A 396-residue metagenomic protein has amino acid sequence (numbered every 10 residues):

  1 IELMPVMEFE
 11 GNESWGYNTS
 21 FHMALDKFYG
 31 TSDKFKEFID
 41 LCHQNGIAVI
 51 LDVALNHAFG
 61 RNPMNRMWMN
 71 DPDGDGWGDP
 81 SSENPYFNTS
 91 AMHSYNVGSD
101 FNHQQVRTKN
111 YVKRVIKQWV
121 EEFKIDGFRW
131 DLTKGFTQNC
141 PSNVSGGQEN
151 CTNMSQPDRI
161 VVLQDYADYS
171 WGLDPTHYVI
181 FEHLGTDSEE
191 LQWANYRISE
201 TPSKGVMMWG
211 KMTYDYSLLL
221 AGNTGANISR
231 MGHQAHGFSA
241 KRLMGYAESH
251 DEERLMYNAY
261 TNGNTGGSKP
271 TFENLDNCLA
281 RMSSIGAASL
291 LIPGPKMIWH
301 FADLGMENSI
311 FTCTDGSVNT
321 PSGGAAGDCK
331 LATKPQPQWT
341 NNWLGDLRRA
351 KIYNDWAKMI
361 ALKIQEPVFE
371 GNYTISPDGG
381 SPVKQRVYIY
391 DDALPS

Functional and structural regions predicted by a protein language model:
I1-S155, Y166-D174: Substrate-binding/active-site clefts of carbohydrate-active enzymes
N12-F21, V144, A259, T314-N319 (+1 more regions): Active-site His/acidic residue clusters
G30, K34, R107-V112, D158-V162 (+2 more regions): Soluble or luminal CAZymes and related metallo-dependent hydrolases
N62-M69, C140-P141, L191-I198, I310-S317: Histidine/acidic-residue-rich catalytic or RNA/ligand-binding cores of hydrolases and nuclease-related proteins
D71-H103, M244-Y246, R254-D276, T320-Q336: Glycan-binding loop/region signatures in secreted carbohydrate-active enzymes
N102-Q105, E149-S155, G267-N277, Q338-A350: Active-site rim elements
K124, N150, P157-E307, F311 (+5 more regions): Conserved alpha/beta catalytic core and glycan-binding cleft of carbohydrate-active enzymes
P293, A332-V383: Aromatic- and carboxylate-lined catalytic core of secreted/periplasmic carbohydrate-active enzymes
